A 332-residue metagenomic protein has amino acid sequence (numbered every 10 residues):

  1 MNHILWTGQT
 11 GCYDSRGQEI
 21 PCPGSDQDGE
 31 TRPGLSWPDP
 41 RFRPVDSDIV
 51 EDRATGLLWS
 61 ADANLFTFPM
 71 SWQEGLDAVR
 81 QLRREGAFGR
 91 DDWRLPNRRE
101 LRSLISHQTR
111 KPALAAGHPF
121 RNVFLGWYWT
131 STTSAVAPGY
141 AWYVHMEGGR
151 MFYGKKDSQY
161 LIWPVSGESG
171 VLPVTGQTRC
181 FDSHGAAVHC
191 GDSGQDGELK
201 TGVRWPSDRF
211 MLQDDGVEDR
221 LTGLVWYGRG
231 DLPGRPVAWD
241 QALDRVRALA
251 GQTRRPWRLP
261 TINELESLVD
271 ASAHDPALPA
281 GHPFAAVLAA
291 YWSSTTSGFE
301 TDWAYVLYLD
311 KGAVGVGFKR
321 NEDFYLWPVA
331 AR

Functional and structural regions predicted by a protein language model:
M1-R94, R98-R258, I262-R332: Glycine-aromatic-enriched surface loops/turns that form tight recognition elements
